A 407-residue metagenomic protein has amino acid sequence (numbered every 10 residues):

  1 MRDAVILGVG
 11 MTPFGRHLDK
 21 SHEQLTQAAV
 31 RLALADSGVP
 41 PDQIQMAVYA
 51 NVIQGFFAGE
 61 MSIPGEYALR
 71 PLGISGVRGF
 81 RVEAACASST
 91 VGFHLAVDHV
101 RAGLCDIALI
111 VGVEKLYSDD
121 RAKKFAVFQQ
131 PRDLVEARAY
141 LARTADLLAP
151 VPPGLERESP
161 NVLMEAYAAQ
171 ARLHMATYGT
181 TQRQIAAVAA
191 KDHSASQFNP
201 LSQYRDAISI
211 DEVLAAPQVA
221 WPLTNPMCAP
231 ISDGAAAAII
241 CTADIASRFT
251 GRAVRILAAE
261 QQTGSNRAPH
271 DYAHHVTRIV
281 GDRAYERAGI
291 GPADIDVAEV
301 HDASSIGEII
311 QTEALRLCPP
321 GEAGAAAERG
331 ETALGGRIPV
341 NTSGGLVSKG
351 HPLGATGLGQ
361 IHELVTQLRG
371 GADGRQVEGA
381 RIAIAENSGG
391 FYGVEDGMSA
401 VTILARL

Functional and structural regions predicted by a protein language model:
M1, V5, H17, Q54-A108 (+7 more regions): Conserved catalytic cysteine-centered active-site region of acyl-thioester-dependent Claisen-condensing enzymes
M1-A87, L95, A166, Q170-T181 (+5 more regions): Conserved active-site "lid/cap" helical segment
M1-E23, L32, A139-R157, A187 (+7 more regions): Condensing-enzyme catalytic core mediating Claisen C-C bond formation in acyl metabolism
P41-N51, R78-A84, A108-G112, R183-A190 (+5 more regions): Beta-strand segments within the central parallel beta-sheet cores of soluble alpha/beta enzyme folds
G55-I63, A268-Y272, D302-A325, G336 (+2 more regions): Short glycine/threonine-rich loop-to-helix capping motif typified by GTGT followed within a few residues by an Asp-Pro
E83-E114, M164-F198, A238-D244, K349-A372: Active-site-proximal alpha-helical scaffold in enzymes
G112-F128, A189-Q203, T263-A268, S304-I310 (+1 more regions): Acyl-CoA/ACP chain-elongation machinery
R278, D282-S305, A314, L346-P352: Extended C-terminal subregions enriched in glycine
